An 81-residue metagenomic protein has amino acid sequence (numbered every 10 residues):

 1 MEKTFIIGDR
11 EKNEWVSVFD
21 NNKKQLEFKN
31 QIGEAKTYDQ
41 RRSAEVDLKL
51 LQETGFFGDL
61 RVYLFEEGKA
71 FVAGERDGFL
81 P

Functional and structural regions predicted by a protein language model:
E2-E34: Short aromatic-glycine-(Arg/Gly/Cys) micro-motifs in beta-strand/loop hairpins
A35-P81: Short, mixed-charge low-complexity intrinsically disordered segments
